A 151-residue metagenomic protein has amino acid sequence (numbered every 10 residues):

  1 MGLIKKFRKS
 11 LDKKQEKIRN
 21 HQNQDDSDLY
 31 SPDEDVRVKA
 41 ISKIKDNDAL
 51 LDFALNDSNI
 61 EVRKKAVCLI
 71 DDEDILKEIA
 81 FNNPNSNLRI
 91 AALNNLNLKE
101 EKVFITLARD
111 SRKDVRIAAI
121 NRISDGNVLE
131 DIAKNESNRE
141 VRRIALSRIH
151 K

Functional and structural regions predicted by a protein language model:
G2-K151: Alpha-helical scaffold segments
